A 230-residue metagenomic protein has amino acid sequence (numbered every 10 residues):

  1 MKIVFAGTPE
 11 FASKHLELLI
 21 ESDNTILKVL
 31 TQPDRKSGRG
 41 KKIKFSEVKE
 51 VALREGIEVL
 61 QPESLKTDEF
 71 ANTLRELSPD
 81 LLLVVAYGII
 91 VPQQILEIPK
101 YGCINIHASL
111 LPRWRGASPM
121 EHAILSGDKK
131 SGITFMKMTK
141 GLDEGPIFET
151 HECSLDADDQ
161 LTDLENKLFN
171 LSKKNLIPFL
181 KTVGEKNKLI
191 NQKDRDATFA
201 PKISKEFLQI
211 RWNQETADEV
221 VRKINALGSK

Functional and structural regions predicted by a protein language model:
M1-R39: N-terminal Rossmann-like dinucleotide-binding module
T8-F11, E63-K66, Y87-I90: Short beta->alpha connector loops
S13, E17-E21, A71-R75, Q93 (+1 more regions): Amphipathic, non-transmembrane alpha-helical secondary structure
S22, Q32, L81-F199: Donor/substrate-binding cores of folate-linked one-carbon enzymes
T25, G56-E58, G102: Conserved beta-strand segments of alpha/beta enzyme cores
K36-S78: N-terminal glycine-/serine-/threonine-rich beta1-alpha1-beta2 phosphate-ribose binding loop of Rossmann-like
D194-K230: Internal anion-binding site segments
